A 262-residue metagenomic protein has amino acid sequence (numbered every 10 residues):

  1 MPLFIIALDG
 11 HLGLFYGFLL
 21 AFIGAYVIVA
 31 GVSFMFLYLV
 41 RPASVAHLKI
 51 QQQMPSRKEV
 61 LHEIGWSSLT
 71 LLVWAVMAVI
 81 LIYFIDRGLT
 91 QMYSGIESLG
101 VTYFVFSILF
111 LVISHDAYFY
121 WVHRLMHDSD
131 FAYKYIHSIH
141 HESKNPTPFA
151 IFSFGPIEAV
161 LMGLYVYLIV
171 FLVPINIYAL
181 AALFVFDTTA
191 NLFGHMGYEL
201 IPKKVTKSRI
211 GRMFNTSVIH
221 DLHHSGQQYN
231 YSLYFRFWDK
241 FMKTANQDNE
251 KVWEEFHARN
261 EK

Functional and structural regions predicted by a protein language model:
M1-A25, L39-P42, H47-R57, S129-S138 (+1 more regions): Cytosolic/stromal cytosol-facing helical appendages immediately following the last transmembrane segment
L14, K49-L71, G95-V105: Interfacial transmembrane-helix boundary/kink motif in multi-pass membrane proteins
A21-R41, W74-A78, L111-V122, A190: Hydrophobic alpha-helical membrane-embedded segments
V32-L61, I85-I96: Membrane-helix interface linkers and caps
H62-V79, I151-A159: Select subsegments of transmembrane alpha-helices in polytopic membrane proteins, especially boundary-proximal
I64, H123, H137: Conserved hydrophobic/aromatic pocket- or pore-lining residues that grip, position, or stack substrates in active sites
L71-T90, L161-V173: Alpha-helical transmembrane segments and their membrane-interface junctions in multi-pass membrane proteins
V76-S114: Juxtamembrane helix-loop-helix connectors linking adjacent transmembrane helices in multi-pass membrane enzymes
